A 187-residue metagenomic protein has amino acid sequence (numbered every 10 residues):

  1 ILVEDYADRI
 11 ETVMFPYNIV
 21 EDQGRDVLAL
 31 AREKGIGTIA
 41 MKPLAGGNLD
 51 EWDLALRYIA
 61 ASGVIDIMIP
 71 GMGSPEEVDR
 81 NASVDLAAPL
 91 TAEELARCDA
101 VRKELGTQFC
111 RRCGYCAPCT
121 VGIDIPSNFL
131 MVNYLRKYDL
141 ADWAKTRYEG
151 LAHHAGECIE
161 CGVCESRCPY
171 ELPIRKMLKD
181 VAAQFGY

Functional and structural regions predicted by a protein language model:
I1-L130, K137, D142-W143, R147-G150: Beta/alpha (TIM)-barrel catalytic core signal, keyed to glycine-rich beta->alpha loops juxtaposed to Asp/Glu that bind
L49, E77, K176, F185-G186: Short secondary-structure boundary/hinge segments and terminal tails
D85, L135, R175, Q184-F185: The DNA-recognition helices of helix-turn-helix-type DNA-binding domains
L95, Q184-Y187: Iron-sulfur (Fe-S) cluster-binding modules
Y115-N133, V163-D180: Iron-sulfur cluster-binding cysteine motifs and their immediate structural context in ferredoxin-like electron-transfer
K137-E165, Y187: Short Fe-S-cluster ligation motifs
